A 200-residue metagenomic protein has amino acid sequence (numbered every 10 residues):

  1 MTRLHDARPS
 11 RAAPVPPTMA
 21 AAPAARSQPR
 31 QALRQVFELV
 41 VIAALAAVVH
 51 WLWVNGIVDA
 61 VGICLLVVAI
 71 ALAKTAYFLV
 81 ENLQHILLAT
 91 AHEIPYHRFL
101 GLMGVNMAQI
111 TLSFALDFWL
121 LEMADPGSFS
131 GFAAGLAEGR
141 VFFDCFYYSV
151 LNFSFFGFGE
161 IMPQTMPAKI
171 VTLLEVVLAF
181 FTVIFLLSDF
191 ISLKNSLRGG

Functional and structural regions predicted by a protein language model:
M1-E81: Transmembrane alpha-helical insertion/packing segments
M19-R30, I86-H97, E160: Cytosolic juxtamembrane amphipathic/interface segments immediately preceding and feeding into a transmembrane helix
R26, A60-I63, I94-M107: Alpha-helical transmembrane segments and their helix-start/interface "positive-inside/aromatic belt" motifs in integral
A46, A76-L83, I110-F114, F118 (+2 more regions): Alpha-helical transmembrane segments of polytopic integral membrane proteins, especially the permease/helical cores
V48-W51, F114-F129, S154-P163: Alpha-helical transmembrane segments and their membrane-interface junctions in multi-pass membrane proteins
A76-R98, L120-A124: Membrane-helix interface/capping segments
V105, Q109-Y147: Outer-pore turret/helix-boundary of cation channels
R140-G199: Pore domain of cation channels
